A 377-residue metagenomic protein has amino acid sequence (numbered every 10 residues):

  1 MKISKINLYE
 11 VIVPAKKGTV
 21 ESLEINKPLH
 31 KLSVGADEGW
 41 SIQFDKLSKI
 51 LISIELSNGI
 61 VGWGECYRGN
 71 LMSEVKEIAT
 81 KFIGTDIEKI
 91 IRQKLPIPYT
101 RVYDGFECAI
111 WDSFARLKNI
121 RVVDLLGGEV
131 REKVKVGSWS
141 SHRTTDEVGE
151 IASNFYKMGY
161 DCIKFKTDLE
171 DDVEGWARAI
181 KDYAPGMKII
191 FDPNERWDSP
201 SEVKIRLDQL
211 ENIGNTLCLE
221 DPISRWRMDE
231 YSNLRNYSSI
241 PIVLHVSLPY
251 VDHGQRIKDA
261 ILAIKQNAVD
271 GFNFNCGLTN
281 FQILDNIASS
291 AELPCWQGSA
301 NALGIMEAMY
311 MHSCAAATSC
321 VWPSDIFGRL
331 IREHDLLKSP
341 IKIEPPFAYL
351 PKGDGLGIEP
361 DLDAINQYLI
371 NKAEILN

Functional and structural regions predicted by a protein language model:
M1-G18, E24-D37, L47, N301-N377: Flexible C-terminal active-site loop/helix
I3, G59, F106, N119 (+6 more regions): Conserved, mostly hydrophobic/aromatic
G39, S53-I120: Metal- or metallocofactor-binding catalytic centers and their adjacent structured scaffolds across diverse enzyme
S48-I52: Short beta-strand micro-motifs in enzyme catalytic cores
S57, T80, P185, N212 (+5 more regions): Generic secondary-structure signature for well-ordered alpha-helical cores
K76, E107, W111-D112, V123 (+3 more regions): Predominant activation on well-ordered alpha-helical scaffold segments within soluble catalytic domains
D124-S238: Metal-dependent enolase-superfamily TIM-barrel catalytic cores that perform enediolate-based chemistry
D208, N215-C218, R225-P351, G355: Shared catalytic-loop signature of beta/alpha-barrel
